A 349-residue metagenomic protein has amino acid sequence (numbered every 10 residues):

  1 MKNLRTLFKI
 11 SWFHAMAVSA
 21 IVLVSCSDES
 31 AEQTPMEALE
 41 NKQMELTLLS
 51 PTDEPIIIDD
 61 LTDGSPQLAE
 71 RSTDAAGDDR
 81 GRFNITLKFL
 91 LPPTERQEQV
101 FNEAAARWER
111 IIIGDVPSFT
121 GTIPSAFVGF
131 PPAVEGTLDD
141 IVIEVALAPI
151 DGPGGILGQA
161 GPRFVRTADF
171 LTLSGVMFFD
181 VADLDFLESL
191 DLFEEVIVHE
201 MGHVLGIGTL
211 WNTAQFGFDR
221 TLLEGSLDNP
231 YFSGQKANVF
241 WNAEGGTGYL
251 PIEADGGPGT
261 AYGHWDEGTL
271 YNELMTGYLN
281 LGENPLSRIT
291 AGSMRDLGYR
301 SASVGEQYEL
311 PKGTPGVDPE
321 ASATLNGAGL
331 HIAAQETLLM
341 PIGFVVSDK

Functional and structural regions predicted by a protein language model:
K2-A15: Bacterial N-terminal signal peptides that target proteins for export
V22-S25: C-terminal motif of bacterial Sec signal peptides marking the signal peptidase cleavage site
E29-V198, V204-K349: Extracellular zinc-dependent metalloprotease catalytic-domain scaffold
